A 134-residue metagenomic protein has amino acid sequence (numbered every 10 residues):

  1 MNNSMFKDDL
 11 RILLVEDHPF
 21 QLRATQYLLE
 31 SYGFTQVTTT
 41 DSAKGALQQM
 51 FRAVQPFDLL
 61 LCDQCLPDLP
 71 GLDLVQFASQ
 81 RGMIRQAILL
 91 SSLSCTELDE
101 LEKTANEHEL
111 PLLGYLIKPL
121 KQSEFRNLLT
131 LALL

Functional and structural regions predicted by a protein language model:
M1-L13, D17-F20, P111, K121-L134: Non-catalytic signal-transmission and effector/linker regions of two-component phosphorelay proteins
P19-T39: Two-component/phosphorelay signaling modules centered on CheY-like receiver
Q26, T39-L59: Acidic, metal-coordinating helix/loop segments flanking the phosphotransfer/catalytic sites of two-component signaling
S42, P70-D73: Acidic catalytic/metal-coordinating carboxylates
C62-D63: Active-site residues of response regulator receiver
P67: The feature encodes the CheY-like receiver
D73, L93-G114: Alpha4 helix (beta4-alpha4-beta5 surface) of REC/receiver domains from two-component response regulators
K118: A Lys-centered signature of the CheY-like receiver
